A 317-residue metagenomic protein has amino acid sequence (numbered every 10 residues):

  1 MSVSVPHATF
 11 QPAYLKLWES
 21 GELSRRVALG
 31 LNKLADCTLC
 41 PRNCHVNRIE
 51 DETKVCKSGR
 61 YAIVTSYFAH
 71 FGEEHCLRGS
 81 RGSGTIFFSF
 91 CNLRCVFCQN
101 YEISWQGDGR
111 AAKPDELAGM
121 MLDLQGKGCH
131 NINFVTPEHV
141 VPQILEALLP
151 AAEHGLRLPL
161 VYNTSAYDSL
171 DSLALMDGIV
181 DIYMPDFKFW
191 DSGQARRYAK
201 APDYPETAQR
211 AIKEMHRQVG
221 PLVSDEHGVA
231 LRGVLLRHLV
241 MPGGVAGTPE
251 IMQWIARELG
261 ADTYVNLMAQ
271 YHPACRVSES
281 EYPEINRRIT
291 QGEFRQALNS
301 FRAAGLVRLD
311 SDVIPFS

Functional and structural regions predicted by a protein language model:
M1-E52, G220-S317: Auxiliary Fe-S-binding modules of radical SAM enzymes
C56-G178, I182, S192: Conserved Radical SAM active-site core
G84, I132, L160-Y162, Y183-P185 (+3 more regions): Hydrophobic faces of well-ordered beta-strands that scaffold small-molecule active sites in alpha/beta enzyme cores
I103-E116, T136-E146, P150-A152, D168-S169 (+3 more regions): Conserved non-cysteine loop/helix-boundary elements of the Radical SAM core domain that shape
Q125, A152, D177, H216 (+2 more regions): N-terminal cationic-hydrophobic initiation segments that often serve targeting/anchoring roles
E138-V140, A166-D168, F189-D191, V240 (+2 more regions): Active-site-proximal loop/turn and secondary-structure-junction residues that shape catalytic pockets, frequently
D177-S192, D262-Y271: Non-cysteine beta-strand/loop elements that form the S-adenosyl-L-methionine
F189-A201, A230-L239: Short, flexible active-site loops
